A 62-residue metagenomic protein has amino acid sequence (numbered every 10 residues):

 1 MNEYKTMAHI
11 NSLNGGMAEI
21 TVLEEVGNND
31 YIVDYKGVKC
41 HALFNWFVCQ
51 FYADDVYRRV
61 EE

Functional and structural regions predicted by a protein language model:
M1-E3, R58-E62: Short intrinsically disordered terminal tails
N2-K5, K36: Intrinsically disordered, low-complexity polyampholyte segments enriched for Lys and acidic residues
H9-V56: Acidic, low-complexity, intrinsically disordered interaction modules
